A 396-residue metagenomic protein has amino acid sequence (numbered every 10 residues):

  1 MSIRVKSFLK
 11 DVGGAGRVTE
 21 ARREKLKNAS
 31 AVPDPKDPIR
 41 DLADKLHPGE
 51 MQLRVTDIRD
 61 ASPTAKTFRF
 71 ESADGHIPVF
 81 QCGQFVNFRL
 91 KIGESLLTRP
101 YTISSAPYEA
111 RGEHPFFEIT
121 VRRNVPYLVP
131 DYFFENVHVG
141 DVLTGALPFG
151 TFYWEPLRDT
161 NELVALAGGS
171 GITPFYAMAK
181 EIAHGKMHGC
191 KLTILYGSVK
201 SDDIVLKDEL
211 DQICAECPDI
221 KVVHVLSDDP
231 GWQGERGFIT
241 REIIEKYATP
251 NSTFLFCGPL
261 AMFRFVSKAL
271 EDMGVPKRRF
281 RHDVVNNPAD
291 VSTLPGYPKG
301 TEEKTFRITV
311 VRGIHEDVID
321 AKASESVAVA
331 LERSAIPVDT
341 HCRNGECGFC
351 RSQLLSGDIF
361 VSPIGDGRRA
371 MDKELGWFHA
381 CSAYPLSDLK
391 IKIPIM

Functional and structural regions predicted by a protein language model:
M1-K10, P126, P130-T309, E316: FNR/FR-type flavoprotein reductase catalytic core
M1-V32, V121-R122: Helix-rich terminal scaffold detector
D37-V142, A146, N161-E162, S198-K200 (+2 more regions): Ferredoxin-reductase
Y108-F116, L157-N161, Y384-P394: Ligand-binding loop in jelly-roll beta-barrel domains
Y196, L206, I314-S326, F349 (+1 more regions): Short histidine
E303-D339: C-terminal accessory/binding modules appended to enzymatic or scaffolding proteins
E332-A335, D339, F349-M396: Iron-sulfur (Fe-S) cluster-binding segments and ferredoxin-like electron-carrier domains, especially [2Fe-2S]
